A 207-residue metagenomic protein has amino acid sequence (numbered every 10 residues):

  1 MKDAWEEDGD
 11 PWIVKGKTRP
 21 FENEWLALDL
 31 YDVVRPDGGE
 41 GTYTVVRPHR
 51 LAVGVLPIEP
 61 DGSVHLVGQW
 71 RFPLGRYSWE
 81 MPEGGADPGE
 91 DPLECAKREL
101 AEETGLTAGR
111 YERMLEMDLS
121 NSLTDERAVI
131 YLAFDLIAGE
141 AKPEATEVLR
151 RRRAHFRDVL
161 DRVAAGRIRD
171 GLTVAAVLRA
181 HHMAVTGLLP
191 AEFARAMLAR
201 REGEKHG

Functional and structural regions predicted by a protein language model:
K2-V14, Y77, P88, R113 (+2 more regions): Nudix hydrolase/Nudix homology domain
D3-P11, V46-H49, G54-R98, L198-G207: Conserved Nudix-box catalytic region and its N-terminal flanking loop in Nudix hydrolases and closely related
K15-G54, E59-P60: Acidic, metal-coordinating catalytic segment for phosphate/diphosphate chemistry, firing primarily on the Nudix
K17-P20, E116-S120: Short, solvent-exposed loop/turn elements at beta->coil junctions and helix N-caps that rim active or binding pockets
N23, P73, N121-L123: Short glycine/serine/proline-enriched coil/turn segments at secondary-structure junctions
D32-D37, S120-E140, R152: Active-site-adjacent beta-strand/loop module that shapes the phosphate/pyrophosphate-binding cleft
L66, E80-M114, Y131, P143-T146 (+1 more regions): The catalytic Nudix box helix
